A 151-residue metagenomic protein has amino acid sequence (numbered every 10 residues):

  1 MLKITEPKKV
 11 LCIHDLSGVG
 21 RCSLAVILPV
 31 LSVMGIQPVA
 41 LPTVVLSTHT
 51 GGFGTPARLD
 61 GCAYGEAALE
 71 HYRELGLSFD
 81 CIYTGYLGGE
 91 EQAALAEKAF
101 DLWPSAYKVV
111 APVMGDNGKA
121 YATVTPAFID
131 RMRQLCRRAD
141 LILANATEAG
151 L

Functional and structural regions predicted by a protein language model:
M1-D80: Small-residue (G/A/S/T)-rich helix-start motifs and N-terminal tracts that mark the onset
T84-L151: Conserved beta-alpha-beta core of the PfkB/ribokinase-like small-molecule kinase fold
